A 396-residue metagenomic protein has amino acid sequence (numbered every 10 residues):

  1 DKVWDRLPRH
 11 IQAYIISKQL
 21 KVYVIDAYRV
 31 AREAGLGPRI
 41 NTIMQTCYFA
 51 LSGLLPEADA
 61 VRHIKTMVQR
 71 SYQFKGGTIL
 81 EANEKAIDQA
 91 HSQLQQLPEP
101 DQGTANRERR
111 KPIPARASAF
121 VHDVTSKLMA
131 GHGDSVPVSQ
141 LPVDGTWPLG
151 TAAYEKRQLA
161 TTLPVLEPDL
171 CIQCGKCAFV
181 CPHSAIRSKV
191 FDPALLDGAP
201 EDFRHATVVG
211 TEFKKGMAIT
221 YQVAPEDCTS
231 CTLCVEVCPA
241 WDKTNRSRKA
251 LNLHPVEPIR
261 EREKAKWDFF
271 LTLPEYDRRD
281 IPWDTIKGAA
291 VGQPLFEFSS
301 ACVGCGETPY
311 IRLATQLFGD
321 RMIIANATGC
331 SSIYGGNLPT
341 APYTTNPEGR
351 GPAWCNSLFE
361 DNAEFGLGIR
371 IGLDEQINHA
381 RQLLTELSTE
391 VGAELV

Functional and structural regions predicted by a protein language model:
D1-P38, V190-G210, W241-K243, N252 (+3 more regions): Glycine-rich, acidic loop regions that bind phosphate or pyrophosphate groups
D1-S126, D197-E201: Active-site cofactor/cluster-binding pocket
K21, L163, A178-A185, T220 (+5 more regions): Beta-sheet entry/capping signal
G53, T66, R70-L80, F359-V396: N-terminal leader/propeptide and maturation segments of large enzyme subunits in energy/redox metabolism and hydrolases
L97-E155, L159-D169, P193: Intrinsic disorder at enzyme termini
R110-K111, G150-Q173, V190-S230, K249-I259 (+1 more regions): Ferredoxin-like iron-sulfur electron-transfer modules
T151-A152, K176-G198, A224, L233-P258 (+4 more regions): Iron-sulfur cluster-binding cysteine motifs and their immediate structural context in ferredoxin-like electron-transfer
F296-T328, S332-P339: N-terminal amphipathic, basic-rich helices that act as targeting or association modules
